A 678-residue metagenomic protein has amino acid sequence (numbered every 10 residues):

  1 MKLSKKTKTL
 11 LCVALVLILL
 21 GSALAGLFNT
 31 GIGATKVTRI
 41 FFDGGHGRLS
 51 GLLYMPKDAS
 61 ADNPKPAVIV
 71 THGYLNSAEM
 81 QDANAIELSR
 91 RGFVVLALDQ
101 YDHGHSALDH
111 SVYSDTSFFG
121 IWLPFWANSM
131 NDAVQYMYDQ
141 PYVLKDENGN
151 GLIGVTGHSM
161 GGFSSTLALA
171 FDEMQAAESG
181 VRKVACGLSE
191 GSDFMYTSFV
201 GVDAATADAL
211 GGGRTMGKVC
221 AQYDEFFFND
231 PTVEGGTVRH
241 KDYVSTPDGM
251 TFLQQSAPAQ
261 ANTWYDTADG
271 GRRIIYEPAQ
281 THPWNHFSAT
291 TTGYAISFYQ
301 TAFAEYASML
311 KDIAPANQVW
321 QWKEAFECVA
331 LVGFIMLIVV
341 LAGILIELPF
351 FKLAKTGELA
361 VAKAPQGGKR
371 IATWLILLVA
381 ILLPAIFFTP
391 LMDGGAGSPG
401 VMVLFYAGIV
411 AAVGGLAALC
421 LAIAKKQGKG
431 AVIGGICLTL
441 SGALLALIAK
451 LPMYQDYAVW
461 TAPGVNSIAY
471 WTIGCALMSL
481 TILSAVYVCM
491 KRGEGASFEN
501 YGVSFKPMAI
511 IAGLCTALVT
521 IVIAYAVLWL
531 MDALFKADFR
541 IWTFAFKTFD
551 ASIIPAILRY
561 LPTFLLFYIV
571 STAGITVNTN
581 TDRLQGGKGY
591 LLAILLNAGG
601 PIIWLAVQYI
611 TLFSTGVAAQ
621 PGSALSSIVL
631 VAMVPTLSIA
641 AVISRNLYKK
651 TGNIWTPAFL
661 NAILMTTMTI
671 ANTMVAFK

Functional and structural regions predicted by a protein language model:
M1-T7, N317-Q321, V361-G368: Short, Lys/Arg-rich N-terminal segment immediately upstream of the first membrane anchor
L3-D43, S50-L53: An N-terminal hydrophobic leader/cap segment in hydrolases
L17-G21, F334-V340, L419, M665-T666: Hydrophobic core segments of alpha-helical transmembrane domains in multi-pass membrane transport and ion-translocation
S22-L27, F303, V339-G343, L382-P390: Alpha-helical transmembrane segments of multi-pass membrane proteins
A34-V319: Soluble extramembrane regions of membrane proteins in the secretory/endomembrane system
N317-L331: Juxtamembrane/start-of-transmembrane alpha-helix segments at the extracytoplasmic/lumenal side of membrane anchors
G333-V379, I423-G430: Juxtamembrane interface at the cytosolic side of transmembrane helices
L375-K678: Alpha-helical transmembrane segments of integral membrane proteins
